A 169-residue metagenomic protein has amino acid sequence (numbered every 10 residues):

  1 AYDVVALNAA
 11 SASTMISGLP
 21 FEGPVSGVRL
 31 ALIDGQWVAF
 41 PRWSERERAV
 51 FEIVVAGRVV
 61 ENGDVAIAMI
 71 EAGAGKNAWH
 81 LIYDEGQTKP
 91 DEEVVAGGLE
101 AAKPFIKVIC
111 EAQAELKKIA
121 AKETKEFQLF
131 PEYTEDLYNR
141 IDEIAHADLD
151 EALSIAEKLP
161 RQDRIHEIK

Functional and structural regions predicted by a protein language model:
A1-K169: Polyanion-binding surfaces on beta-sheet-dominated domains and ring/shell assemblies
